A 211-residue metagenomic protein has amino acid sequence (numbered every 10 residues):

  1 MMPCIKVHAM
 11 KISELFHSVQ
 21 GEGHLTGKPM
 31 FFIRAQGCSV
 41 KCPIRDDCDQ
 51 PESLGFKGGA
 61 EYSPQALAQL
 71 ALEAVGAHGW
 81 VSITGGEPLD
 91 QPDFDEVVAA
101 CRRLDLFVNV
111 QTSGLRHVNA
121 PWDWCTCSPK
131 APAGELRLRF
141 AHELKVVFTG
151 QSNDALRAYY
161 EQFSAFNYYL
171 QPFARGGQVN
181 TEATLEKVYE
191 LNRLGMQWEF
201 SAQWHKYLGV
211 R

Functional and structural regions predicted by a protein language model:
M1-M2: Methionine residue identity
K6-A66: Canonical Radical SAM [4Fe-4S] cluster-binding loop centered on the CxxxCxxC motif and its immediate flanking residues
A68, A77-G79, L89-R211: Conserved AdoMet/S-adenosylmethionine-binding subsite of the radical SAM
T84-E87: Active-site beta-strand/loop signature of hydrolases that rely on acidic residues for catalysis
